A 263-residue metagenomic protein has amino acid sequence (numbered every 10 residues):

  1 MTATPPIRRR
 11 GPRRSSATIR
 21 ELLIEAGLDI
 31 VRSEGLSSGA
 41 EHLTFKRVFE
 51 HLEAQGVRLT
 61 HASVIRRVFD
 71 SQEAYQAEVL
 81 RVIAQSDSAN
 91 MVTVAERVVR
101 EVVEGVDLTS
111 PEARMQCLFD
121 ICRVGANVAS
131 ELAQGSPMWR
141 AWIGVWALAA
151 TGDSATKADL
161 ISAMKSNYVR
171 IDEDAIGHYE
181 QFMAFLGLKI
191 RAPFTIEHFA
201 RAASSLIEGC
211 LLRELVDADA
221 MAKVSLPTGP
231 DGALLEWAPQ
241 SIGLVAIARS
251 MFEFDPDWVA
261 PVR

Functional and structural regions predicted by a protein language model:
M1-E21: Basic, amphipathic alpha-helix used for nucleic-acid engagement in HTH/winged-helix/SANT-Myb modules and analogous
T2, E173-L188, E197-R263: C-terminal peripheral helix-coil segments that are non-catalytic and often amphipathic
S15-A26, T195, F199: N-terminal positioning helix adjacent to the helix-turn-helix/winged-helix DNA-binding module
R20-L28, R32, R66-V103, P111: An amphipathic alpha-helix adjacent to DNA-recognition modules
R32-H42, G187-P193: Short, charged helix-capping/linker segments at alpha-helix termini
S37-S86: Helix-turn-helix
A89-M138, A200: Hydrophobic alpha-helical connector segments
M115-V124, L132, S136-G187: Amphipathic alpha-helical packing segments from all-alpha helical-bundle domains
